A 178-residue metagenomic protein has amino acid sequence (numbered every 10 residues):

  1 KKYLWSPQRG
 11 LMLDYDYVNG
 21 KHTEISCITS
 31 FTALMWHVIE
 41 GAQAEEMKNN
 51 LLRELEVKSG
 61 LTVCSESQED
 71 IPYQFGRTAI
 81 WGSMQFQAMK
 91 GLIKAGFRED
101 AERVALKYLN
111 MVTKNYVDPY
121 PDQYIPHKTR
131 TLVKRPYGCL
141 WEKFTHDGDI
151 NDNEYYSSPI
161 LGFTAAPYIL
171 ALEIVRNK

Functional and structural regions predicted by a protein language model:
K1-L4, A105-Y108: Short amphipathic alpha-helical coiled-coil/interface segments
K2-I80, T113-K178: Extended glycan-interaction surfaces of carbohydrate-active proteins
T29-G41, Q85-R98, Y108: Alpha-helical support elements that line or immediately flank enzyme active sites and cofactor-binding pockets
K48, V104-A105: Inward-facing hydrophobic residues that define packing positions of alpha-helical scaffold repeats
A95, V104, V175-K178: TPR/TPR-like alpha-solenoid repeats
